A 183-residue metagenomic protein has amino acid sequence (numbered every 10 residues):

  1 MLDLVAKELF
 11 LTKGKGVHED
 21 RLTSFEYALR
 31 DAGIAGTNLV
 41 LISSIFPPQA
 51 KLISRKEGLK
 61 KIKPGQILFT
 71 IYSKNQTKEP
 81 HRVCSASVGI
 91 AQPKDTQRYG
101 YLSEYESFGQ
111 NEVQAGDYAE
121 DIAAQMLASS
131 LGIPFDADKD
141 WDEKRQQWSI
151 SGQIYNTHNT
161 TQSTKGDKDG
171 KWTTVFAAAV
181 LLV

Functional and structural regions predicted by a protein language model:
M1-V183: Helix-coil modules at protein/domain termini and other flexible surface or pore-lining loops, especially C-terminal
